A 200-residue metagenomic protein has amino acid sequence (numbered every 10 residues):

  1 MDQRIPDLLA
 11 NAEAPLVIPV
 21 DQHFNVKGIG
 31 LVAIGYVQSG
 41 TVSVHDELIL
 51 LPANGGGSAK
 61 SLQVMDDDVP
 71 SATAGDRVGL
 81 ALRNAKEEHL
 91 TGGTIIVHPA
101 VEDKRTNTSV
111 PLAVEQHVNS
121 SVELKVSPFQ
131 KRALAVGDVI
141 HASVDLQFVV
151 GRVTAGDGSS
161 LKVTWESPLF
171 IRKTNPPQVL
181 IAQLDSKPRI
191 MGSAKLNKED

Functional and structural regions predicted by a protein language model:
M1-G92, V97-D103, P111-Q116, S120-K125: Conserved catalytic-core segments of large NTP-driven translation/proteostasis enzymes
E88-D200: C-terminal effector modules of nucleic-acid-centric enzymes and ribosome-associated factors
